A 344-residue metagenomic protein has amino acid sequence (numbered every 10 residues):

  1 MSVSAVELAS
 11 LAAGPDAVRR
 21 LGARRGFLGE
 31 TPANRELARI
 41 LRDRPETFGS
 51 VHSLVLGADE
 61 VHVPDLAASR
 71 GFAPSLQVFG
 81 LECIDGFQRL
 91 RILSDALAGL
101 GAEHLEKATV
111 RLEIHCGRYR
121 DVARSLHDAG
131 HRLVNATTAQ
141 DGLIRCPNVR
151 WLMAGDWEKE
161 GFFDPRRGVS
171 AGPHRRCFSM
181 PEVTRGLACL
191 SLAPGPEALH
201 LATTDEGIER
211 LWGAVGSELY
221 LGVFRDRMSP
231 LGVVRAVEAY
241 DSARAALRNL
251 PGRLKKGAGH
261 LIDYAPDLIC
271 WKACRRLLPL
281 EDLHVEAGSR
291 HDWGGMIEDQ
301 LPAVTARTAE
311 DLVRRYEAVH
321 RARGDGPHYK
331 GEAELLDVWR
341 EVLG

Functional and structural regions predicted by a protein language model:
M1-F48, A73, L81, L268 (+3 more regions): N-terminal extension/subdomain marker
A38, R42, E106-A108, L112-L280: C-terminal catalytic or substrate-handling cores of phosphate/nucleotide- and metal-cofactor-dependent proteins acting
T47-V55, V63: Hydrophobic alpha-helical segments
F48-V51, L76-F79, E106-T109: Short, well-ordered loop/turn elements at secondary-structure boundaries
L56-G57, C83-F87, H115-C116: Short His-Asn-centered micro-motif
P64-L66, R91-L93, V122-A123: Short helix/loop capping segments that flank catalytic or ligand/cofactor-binding pockets
A67-Q77, C274: A short acidic-Thr-Gly-centered motif at the start of a beta-strand
V78-L81, F87-H104: Short active-site loop/helix that positions an aromatic residue
